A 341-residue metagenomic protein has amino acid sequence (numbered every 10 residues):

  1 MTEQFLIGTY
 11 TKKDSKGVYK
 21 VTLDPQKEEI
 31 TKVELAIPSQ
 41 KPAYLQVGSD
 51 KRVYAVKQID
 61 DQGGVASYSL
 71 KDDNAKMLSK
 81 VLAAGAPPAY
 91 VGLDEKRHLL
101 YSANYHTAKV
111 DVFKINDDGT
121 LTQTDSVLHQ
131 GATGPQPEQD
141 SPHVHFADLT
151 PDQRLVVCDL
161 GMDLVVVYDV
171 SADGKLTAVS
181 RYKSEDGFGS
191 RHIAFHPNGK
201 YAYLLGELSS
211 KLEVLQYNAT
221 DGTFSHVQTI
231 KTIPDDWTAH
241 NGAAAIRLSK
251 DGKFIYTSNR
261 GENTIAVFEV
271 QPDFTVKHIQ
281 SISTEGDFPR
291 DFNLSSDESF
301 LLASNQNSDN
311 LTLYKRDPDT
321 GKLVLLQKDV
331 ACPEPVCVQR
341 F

Functional and structural regions predicted by a protein language model:
Y10-K12, Q58-D60, Y105-T107, I115 (+6 more regions): Short loop/turn segments immediately following the C-termini of beta-strands
T22-E28, Y68-N74, V112-T122, Y168-K175 (+3 more regions): Short loop/turn segments immediately following beta-strands, especially the blade-tip and inter-blade linker loops
T31-I37, M77-L82, D125, G131-P137 (+4 more regions): A short beta-strand motif characteristic of beta-propeller blades
V33-R97: Blade-loop segments of beta-propeller domains
S39-S49, A84-K96, Q130-D152, S184-G199 (+3 more regions): Beta-rich, blade/repeat-based domains predominating in secreted/periplasmic proteins but also intracellular
L155-S210: Loop-centered beta-sheet repeat module
Q306-T312, V324-F341: Blade-level signature of beta-propeller repeat domains, shared across WD40, Kelch, NHL, RCC1 and BNR/Asp-box propellers
